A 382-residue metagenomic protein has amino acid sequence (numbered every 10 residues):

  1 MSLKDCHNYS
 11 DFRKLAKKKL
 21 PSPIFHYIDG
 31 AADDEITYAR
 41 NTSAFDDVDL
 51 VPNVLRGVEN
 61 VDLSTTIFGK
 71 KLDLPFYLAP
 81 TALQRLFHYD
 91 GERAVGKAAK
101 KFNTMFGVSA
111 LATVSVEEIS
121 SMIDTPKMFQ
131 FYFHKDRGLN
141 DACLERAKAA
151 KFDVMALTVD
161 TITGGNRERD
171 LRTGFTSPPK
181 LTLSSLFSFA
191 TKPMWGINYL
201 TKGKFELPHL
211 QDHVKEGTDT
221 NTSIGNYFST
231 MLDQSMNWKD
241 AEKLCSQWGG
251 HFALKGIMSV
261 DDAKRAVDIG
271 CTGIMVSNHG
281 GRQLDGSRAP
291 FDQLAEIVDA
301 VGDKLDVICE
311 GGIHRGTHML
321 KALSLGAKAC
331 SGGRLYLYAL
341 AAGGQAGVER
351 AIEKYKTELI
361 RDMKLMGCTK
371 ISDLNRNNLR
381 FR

Functional and structural regions predicted by a protein language model:
M1-D46, A289-R382: Alpha/beta catalytic cores of nucleotide-metabolism and tRNA/nucleoside-modifying enzymes
M1-G69, P178-M236, S372-L374, R380: An N-cap/entry alpha-helix motif that binds or orients negatively charged groups
A32-D33, A110-V114, K135, M258 (+1 more regions): Short beta->alpha linker loops
D49, S64-T66, P75-A79, M105-S109 (+2 more regions): Short, conserved beta-strand segments within well-ordered enzyme catalytic domains that often line or immediately flank
L72-L111: Glycine-rich active-site/cofactor-binding loop and its immediate structural neighborhood
Y77-L83, P126-Y132, G225-Y227: Short, basic, glycine/proline-bearing loop/turn elements
L83, K97, G138-C309, T317-K321 (+1 more regions): Alpha/beta enzyme core
K101-M122, P126-N140: A gly/proline- and charged-residue-enriched helix-loop-helix capping module
